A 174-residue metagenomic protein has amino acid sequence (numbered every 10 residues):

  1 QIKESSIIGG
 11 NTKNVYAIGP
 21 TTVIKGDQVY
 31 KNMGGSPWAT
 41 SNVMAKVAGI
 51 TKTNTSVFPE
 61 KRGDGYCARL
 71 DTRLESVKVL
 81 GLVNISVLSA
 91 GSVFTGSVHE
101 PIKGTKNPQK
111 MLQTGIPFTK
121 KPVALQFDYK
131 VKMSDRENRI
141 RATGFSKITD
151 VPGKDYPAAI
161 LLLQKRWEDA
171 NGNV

Functional and structural regions predicted by a protein language model:
Q1-Q126, R141, P152-Q164, A170-V174: Aromatic (Trp/Tyr/Phe) and Gly/Pro-enriched flexible surface segments
Y129-D150: Short amphipathic, basic-aromatic surface patches that mediate peripheral association with negatively charged
R136, D169-A170: Eukaryotic short linear interaction motifs
